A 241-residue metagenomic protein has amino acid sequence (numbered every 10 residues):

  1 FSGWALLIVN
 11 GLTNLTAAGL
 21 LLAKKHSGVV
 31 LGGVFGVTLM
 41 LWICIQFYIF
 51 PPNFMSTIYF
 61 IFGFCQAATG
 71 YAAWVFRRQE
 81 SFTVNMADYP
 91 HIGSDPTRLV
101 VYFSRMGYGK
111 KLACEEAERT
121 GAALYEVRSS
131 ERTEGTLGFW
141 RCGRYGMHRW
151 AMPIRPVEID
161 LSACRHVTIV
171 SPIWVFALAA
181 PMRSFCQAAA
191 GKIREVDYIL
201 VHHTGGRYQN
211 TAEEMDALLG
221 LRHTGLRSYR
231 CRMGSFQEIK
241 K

Functional and structural regions predicted by a protein language model:
F1-I92, Q187-A188: Topology signature of small-to-medium multi-pass alpha-helical membrane proteins
V29, R105-Y108, W174, H203-R207 (+1 more regions): Glycine-/small-residue-rich active-site loops that bind phosphorylated ligands and cofactors
T69-A72, F76-S81, H223-K241: Glycine-rich phosphate/pyrophosphate-binding loop and the adjoining helix
R78-I169, F176-R183, L221-R222: N-terminal beta1-alpha1-beta2 submodule of the flavodoxin-like/Rossmannoid cofactor-binding fold
E158, R183-E195: A short, gly/pro- and small-residue-rich
I169-V170, Y198: Redox-cofactor binding/interface segments in oxidoreductases and associated redox assembly factors
P181-Q187, T211-E213, K240-K241: Charged helix-capping and loop-helix junction motifs
D197-F236: Short, glycine-/small-residue-rich phosphate/pyrophosphate-handling segment
